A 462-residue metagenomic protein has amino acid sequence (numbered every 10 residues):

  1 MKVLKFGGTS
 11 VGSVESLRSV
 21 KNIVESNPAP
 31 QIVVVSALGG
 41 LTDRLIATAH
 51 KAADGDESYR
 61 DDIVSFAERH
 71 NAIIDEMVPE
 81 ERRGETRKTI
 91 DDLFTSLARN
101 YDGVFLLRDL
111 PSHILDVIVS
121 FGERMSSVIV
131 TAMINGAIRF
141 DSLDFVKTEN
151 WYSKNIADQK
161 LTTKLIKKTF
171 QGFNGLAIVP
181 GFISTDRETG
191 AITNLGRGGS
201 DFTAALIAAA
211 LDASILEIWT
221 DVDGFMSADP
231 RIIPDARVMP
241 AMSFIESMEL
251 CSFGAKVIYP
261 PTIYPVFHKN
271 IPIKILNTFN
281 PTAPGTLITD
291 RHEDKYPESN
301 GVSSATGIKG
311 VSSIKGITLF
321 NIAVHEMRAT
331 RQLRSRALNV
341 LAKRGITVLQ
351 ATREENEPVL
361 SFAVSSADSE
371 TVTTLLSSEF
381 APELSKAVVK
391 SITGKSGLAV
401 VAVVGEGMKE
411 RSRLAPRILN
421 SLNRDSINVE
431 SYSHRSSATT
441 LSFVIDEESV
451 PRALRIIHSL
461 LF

Functional and structural regions predicted by a protein language model:
M1-I258, I263, V444-D446: Nucleotide/pyrophosphate-binding catalytic subdomain
V35-T42, I46-A53, V64, M226 (+4 more regions): Terminal amphipathic helices with adjacent charged low-complexity linkers/tails
S65, R69-T95, P272-I273, N280-G285 (+2 more regions): Charged, low-complexity intrinsically disordered tails and linkers
R139-D141, I275, Q350, S431: A structural preference for short, hydrophobic beta-strand core positions in alpha/beta folds
Y259, N270-N277: Acidic/polar loop patches that form or flank catalytic/metal-binding clefts of enzymes that bind anionic ligands
T286-F462: A conserved regulatory-domain signal marking ACT and ACT-like small-molecule sensing domains and adjacent regulatory
